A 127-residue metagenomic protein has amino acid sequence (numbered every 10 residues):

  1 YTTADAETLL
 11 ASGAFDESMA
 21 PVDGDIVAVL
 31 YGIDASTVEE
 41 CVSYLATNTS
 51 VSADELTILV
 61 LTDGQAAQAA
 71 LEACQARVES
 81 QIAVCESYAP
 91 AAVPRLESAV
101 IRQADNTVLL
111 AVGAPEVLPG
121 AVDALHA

Functional and structural regions predicted by a protein language model:
Y1-M19: N-terminal low-complexity, Pro/Thr/Ser-rich intrinsically disordered segments that act as propeptides or flexible
T3-A4, T8, A83-P90, A127: Conserved short beta-strand edge segments in small beta-sheet-based binding/regulatory domains
D5, L9, V22-V29, T37-E40 (+5 more regions): Extracytoplasmic/secreted proteins, especially bacterial periplasmic and envelope-associated proteins
A14, V60, C74, V78-I82 (+1 more regions): Sec/Tat-exported extracytoplasmic proteins
E17-A53, A69, L96-E97: Short, compositionally biased low-complexity segments enriched in polar/charged residues
N48, A91-A127: A short, solvent-exposed beta-edge/loop patch
A53-D63: A short acidic-to-branched-hydrophobic micro-motif
A67-A104: Short Gly/Thr-rich strand-loop-strand
